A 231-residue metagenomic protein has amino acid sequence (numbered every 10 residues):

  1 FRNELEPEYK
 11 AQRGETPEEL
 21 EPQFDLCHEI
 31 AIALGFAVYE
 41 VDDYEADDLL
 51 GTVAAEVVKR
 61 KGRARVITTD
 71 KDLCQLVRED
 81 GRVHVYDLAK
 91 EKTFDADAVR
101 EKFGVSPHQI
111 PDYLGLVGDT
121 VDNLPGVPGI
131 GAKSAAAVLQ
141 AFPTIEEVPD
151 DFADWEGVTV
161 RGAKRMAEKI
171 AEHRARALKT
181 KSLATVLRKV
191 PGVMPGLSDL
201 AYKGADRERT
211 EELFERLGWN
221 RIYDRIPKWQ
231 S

Functional and structural regions predicted by a protein language model:
F1-I67, L73-T93, R176-M194, D199-A201: Noncatalytic, basic helical substrate-engagement surface that gates or grips nucleic-acid strands
K59, D80-R82, K90-S231: Non-catalytic nucleic-acid-binding/docking modules located in mid-to-C-terminal regions of nucleic-acid enzymes
T68-T69, Q140: A conserved hydrophobic position in a structured secondary element of the catalytic/binding core that shapes
K71-D72, K133: Acidic, divalent-metal-coordinating active-site segment for phosphoryl/phosphodiester hydrolysis, typified by short
